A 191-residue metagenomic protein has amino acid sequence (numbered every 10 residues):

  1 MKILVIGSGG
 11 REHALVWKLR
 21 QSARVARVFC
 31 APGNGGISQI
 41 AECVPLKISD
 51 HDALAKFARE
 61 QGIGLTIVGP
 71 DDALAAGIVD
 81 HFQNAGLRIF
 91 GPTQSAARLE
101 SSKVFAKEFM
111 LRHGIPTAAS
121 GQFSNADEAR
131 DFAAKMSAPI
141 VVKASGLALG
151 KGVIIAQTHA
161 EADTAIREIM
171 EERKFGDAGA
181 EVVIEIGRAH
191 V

Functional and structural regions predicted by a protein language model:
M1-Q94: ATP-binding N-terminal substructure of ATP-dependent carboxylate-amine bond-forming enzymes
G7, F123, V153-T158: Short beta-strand-to-turn element immediately C-terminal to the catalytic PLP-Schiff-base lysine in fold type I
Q21, G36-S38, E60, F90 (+5 more regions): Solvent-exposed alpha-helices and their adjacent loops that cap or buttress functional pockets in soluble metabolic
K47-D50, S102, N125-A126, T158: Acidic/polar helix N-cap motif
T66, A189-V191: Conserved small/polar residues in nucleotide/adenosyl-binding loops
P92-G152: A conserved helix-loop-beta module that forms one wall/lid of the active-site cleft in ATP-utilizing catalytic domains
P116-A119, P139-V142, A156-R188: Conserved ATP-binding module of the ATP-grasp superfamily
